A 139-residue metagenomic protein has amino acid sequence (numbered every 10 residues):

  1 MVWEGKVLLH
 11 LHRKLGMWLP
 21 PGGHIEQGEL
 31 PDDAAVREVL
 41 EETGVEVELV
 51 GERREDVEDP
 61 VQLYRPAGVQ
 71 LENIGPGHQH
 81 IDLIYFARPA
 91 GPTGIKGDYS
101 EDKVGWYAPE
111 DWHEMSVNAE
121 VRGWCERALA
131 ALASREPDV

Functional and structural regions predicted by a protein language model:
M1-P20, V47-G51: N-terminal strand-loop-strand
H12, H24, H78-H80: Histidine-centered active-site/metal-ligand motif
K14, H80, Y99-E101: A short beta-loop-beta micro-motif enriched in histidine and acidic residues
K14, P31, G91: A generic "binding-loop/recognition-motif" signal
P20-P21, I25-V57: The catalytic Nudix box helix
E58-T93: Active-site-adjacent beta-strand/loop module that shapes the phosphate/pyrophosphate-binding cleft
I84-R88, G94-A128: NUDIX/MutT-family hydrolases
E126-V139: Compositionally biased, intrinsically disordered linkers/stalks adjacent to structured regions
